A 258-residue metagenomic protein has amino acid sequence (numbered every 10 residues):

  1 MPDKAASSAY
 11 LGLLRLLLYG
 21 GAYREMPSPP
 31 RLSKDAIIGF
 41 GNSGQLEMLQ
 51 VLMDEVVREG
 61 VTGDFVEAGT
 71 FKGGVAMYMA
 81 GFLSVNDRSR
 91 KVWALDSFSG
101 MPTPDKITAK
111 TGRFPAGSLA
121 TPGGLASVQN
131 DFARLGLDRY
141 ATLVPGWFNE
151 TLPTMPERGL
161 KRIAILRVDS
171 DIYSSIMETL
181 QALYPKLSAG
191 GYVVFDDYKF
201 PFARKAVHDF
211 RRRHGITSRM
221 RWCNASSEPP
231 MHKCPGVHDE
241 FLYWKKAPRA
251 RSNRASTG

Functional and structural regions predicted by a protein language model:
M1-L11: N-terminal auxiliary segments of SAM/dcSAM-dependent transferases
L14-S43, E59-G258: S-adenosylmethionine/decaboxylated-SAM
E47-G60: Conserved alpha-helix/loop element of class I SAM-dependent methyltransferases that forms part of the SAM/SAH-binding
